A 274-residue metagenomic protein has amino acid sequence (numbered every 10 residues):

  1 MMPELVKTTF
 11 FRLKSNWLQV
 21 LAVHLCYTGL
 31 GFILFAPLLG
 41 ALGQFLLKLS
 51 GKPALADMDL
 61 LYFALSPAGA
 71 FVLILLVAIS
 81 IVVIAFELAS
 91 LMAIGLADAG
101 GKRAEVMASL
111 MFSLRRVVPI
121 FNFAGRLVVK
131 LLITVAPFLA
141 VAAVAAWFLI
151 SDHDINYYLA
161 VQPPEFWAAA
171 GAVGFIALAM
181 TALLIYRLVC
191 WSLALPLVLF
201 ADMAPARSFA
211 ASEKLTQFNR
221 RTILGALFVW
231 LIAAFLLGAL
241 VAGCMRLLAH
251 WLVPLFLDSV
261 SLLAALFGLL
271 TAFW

Functional and structural regions predicted by a protein language model:
M1-W274: Hydrophobic alpha-helical membrane segments
